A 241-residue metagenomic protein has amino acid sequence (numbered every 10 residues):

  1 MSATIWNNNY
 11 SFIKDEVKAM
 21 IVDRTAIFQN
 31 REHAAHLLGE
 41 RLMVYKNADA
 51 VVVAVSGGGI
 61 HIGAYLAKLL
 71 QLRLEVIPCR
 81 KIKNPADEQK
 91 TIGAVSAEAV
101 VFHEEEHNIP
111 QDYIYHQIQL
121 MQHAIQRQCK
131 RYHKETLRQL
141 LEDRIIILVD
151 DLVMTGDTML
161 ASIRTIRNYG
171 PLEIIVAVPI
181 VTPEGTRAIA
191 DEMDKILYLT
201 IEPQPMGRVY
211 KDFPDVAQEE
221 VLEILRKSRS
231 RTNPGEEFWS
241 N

Functional and structural regions predicted by a protein language model:
M1-N241: PRPP-associated nucleotide enzymes
